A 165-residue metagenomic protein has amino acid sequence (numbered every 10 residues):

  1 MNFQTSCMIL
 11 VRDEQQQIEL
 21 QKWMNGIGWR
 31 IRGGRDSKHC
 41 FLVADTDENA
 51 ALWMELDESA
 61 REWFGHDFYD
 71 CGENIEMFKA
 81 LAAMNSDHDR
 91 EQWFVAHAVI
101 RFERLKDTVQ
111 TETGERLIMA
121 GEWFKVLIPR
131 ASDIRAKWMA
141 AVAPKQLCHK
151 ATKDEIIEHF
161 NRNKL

Functional and structural regions predicted by a protein language model:
M1-R30: Short, extreme N-terminal segment that most often corresponds to the first beta-strand
M24-W29, R35-L165: Charged interaction segments
